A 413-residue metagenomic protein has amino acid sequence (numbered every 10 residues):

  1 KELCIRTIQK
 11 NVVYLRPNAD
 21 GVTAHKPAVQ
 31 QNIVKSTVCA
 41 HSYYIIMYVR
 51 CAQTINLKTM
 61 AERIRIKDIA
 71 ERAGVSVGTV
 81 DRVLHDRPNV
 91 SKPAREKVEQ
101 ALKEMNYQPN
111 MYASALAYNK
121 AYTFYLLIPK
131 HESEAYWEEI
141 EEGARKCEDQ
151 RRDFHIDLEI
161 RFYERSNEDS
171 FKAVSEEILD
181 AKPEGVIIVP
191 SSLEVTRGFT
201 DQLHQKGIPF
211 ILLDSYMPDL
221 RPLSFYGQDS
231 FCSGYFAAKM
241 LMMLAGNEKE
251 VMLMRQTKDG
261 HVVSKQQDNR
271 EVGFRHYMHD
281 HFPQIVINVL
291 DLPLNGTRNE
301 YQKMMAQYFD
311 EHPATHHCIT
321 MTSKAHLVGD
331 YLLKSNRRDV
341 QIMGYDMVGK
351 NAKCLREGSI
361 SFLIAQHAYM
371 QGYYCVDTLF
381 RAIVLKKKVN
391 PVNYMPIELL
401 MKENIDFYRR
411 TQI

Functional and structural regions predicted by a protein language model:
K1-M60: Short, intrinsically disordered or compositionally biased N-terminal tails of bacterial proteins
T37-N119: N-terminal helix-turn-helix DNA-binding module of bacterial transcription factors
A101, M105, H261-V262, M278 (+1 more regions): Hinge/cleft segment of the Venus flytrap/periplasmic-binding protein
N110-K172: Amphipathic helical "hinge" segments at domain boundaries
P129-E138, E159-S170, G227-S233, R255-G273 (+4 more regions): Hinge/beta->alpha junction and helix N-cap segments in small-molecule ligand-binding domains
V186-H204, N288-K350: Hydrophobic alpha-helical
E194-C232, V348-R356: Flexible loop/hinge segments that line or gate small-molecule binding clefts
F225-M252, Y301, H367-V384: Hydrophobic alpha-helical segments within soluble ligand-binding/sensing domains
